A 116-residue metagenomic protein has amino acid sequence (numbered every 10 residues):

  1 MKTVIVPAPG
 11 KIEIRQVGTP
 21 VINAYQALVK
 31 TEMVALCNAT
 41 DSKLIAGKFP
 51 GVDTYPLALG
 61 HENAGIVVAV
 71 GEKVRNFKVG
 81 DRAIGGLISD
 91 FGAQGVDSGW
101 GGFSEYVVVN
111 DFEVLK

Functional and structural regions predicted by a protein language model:
M1-K2, R15, D81, E105: Extracytoplasmic/periplasmic beta-strand context in beta-sandwich domains, especially the cupredoxin/COX2 CuA-binding
V4-I12: Extracellular beta-rich ligand/substrate-recognition surface
V6, I45, V68-A69, V109: Short beta-strand-to-turn element immediately C-terminal to the catalytic PLP-Schiff-base lysine in fold type I
I14-Q16, A64-I66, Y106-V108: Conserved hydrophobic/aromatic beta-strand scaffold that supports enzyme active sites
P20-L36, K48-G92, G99-G101: Glycine-rich beta-strand-centered segment in the early N-terminal region that forms part of a ligand/cofactor-binding
N38-I45: Cytochrome P450 core scaffold surrounding the K-helix E-X-X-R motif and the conserved "meander" helix-loop region
S89-K116: NAD(P)H dinucleotide-binding glycine-rich loop of Rossmann-like/cofactor-binding domains, especially the beta1-alpha1
